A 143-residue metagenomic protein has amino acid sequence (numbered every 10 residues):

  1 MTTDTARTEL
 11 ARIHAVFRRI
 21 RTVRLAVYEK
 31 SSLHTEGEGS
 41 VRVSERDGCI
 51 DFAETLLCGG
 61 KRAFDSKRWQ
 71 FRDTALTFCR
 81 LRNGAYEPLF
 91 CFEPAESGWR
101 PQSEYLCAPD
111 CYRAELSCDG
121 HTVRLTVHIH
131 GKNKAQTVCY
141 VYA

Functional and structural regions predicted by a protein language model:
T2-Y140: Soluble ligand-binding/transfer domains with enclosed cavities or grooves
